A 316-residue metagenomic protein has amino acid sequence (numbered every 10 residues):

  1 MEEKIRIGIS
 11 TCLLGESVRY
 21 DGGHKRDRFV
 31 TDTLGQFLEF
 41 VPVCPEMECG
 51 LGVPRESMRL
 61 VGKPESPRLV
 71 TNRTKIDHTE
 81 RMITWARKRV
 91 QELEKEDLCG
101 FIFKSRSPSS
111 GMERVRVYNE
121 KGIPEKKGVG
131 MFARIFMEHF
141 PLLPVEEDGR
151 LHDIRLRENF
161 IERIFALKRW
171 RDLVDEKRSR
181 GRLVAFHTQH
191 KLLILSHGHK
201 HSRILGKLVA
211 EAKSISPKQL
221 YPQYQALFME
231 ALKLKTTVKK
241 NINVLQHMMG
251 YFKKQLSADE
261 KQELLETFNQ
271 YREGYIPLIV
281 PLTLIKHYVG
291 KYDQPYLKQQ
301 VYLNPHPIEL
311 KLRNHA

Functional and structural regions predicted by a protein language model:
E2-I7: Extreme N-terminal starter segment of soluble prokaryotic enzymes
S10-T11, C44, I102-R106: Short beta-strand segments
L14-R19, S110-G111: Short glycine-rich His-centered loop
S17-V18, G22, R26-R68: N-terminal glycine-rich anion-binding loop in soluble enzyme alpha/beta folds
R59-I76, R116-K126: A charged helix-plus-loop insertion that forms the helical arch/lid used to bind and gate nucleic-acid substrates
T74-K95: Glycine-rich anion/phosphate-binding loops
R89, L93-V174: Internal, conserved structured core segments that host functional sites
P144-A316: Acidic, Ser/Pro/Thr-rich low-complexity regulatory regions and the short amphipathic helical interaction modules they
